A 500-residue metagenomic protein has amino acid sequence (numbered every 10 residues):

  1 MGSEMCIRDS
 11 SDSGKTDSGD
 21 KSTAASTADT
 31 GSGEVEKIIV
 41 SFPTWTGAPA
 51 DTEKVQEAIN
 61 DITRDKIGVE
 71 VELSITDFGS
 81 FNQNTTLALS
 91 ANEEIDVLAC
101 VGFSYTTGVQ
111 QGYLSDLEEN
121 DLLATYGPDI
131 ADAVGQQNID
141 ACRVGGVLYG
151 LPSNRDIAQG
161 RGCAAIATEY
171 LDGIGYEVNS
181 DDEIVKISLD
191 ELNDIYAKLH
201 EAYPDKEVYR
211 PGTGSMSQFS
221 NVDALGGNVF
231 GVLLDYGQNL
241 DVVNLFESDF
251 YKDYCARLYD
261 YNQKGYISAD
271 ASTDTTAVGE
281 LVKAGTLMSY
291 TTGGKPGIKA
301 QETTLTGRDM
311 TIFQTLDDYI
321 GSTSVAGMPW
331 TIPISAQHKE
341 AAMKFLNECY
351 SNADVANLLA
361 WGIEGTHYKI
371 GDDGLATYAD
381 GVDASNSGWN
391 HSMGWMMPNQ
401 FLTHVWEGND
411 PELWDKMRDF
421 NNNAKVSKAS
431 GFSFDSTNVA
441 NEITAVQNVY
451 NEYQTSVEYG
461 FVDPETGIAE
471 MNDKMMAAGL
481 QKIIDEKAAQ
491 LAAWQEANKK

Functional and structural regions predicted by a protein language model:
M1-I7: Short, small-residue-biased leader/transition segments that mark boundaries at the very start of proteins
R8-K500: Extracytoplasmic/secretory soluble proteins
